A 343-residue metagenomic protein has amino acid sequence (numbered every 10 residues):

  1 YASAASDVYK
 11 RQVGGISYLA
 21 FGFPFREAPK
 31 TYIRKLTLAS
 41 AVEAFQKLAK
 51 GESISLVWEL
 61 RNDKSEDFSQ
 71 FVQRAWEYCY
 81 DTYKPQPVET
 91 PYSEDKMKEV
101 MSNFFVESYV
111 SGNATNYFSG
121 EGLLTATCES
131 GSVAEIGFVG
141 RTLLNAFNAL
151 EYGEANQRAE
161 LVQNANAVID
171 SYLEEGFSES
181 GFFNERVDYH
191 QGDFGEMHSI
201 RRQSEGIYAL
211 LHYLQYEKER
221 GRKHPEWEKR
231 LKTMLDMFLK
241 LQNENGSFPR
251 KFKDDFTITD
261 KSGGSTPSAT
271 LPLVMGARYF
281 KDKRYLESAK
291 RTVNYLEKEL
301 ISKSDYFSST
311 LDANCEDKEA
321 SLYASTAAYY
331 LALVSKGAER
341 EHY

Functional and structural regions predicted by a protein language model:
Y1-A5, Y9: Single conserved hydrophobic/aromatic residue that forms the stacking wall/gate of nucleotide- or nucleobase-binding
Y18-Q73: Extended acidic/polar, glycine-enriched regions that form or flank non-catalytic beta-rich accessory modules
L48, E52, E66-E135, Q163-A167 (+3 more regions): Low-complexity, Ser/Thr/Pro/Gly-enriched N-terminal "stalk/linker" regions
A114-E135, G181-R202, S247-S268, D305-Y329: Carbohydrate-binding/catalytic loop surfaces
L143-A159, E205-K223, S268-D282, Y323-A338: Well-ordered alpha-helical scaffold segments within catalytic/enzyme domains
Y152, A165-V168, Y172, Y213 (+7 more regions): Alpha-helical solenoid scaffolds that mediate protein-protein interactions, centered on TPR/SEL1-like repeats but also
H190-F194, H212-K283, K298: Active-site lining segments of carbohydrate-active enzymes
